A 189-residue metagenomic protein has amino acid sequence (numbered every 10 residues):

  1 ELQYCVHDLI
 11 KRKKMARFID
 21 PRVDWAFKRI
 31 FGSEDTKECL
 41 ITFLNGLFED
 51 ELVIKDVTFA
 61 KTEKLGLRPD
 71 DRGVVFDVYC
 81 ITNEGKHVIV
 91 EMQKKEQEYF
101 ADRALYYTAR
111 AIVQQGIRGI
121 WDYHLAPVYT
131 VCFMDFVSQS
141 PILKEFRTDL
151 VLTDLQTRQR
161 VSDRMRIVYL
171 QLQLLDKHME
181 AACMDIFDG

Functional and structural regions predicted by a protein language model:
L2-G189: Elongated, amphipathic alpha-helical interaction scaffolds
